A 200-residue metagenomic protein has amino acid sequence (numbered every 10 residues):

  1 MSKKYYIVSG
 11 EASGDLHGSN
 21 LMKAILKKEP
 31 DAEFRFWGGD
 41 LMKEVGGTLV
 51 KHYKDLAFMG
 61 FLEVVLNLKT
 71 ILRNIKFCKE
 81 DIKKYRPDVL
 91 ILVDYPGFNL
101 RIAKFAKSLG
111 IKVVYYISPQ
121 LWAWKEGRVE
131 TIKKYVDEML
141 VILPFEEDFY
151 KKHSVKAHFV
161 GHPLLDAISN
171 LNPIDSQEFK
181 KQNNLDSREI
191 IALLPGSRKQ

Functional and structural regions predicted by a protein language model:
K3-L185, L193-Q200: Active-site and donor-binding regions of nucleotide-sugar-utilizing enzymes
E189: Internal, well-ordered alpha/beta segment that forms a basic, Gly-enriched binding/recognition surface
